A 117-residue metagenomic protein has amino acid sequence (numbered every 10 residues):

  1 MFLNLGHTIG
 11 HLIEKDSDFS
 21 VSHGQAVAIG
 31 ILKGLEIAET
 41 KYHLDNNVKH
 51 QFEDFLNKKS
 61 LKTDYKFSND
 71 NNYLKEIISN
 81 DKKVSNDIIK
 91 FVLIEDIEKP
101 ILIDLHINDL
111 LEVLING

Functional and structural regions predicted by a protein language model:
M1-N69: Active-site segments that bind and position negatively charged phosphate/pyrophosphate groups
L44-G117: C-terminal charged capping/lid subdomain of soluble metabolic enzymes
